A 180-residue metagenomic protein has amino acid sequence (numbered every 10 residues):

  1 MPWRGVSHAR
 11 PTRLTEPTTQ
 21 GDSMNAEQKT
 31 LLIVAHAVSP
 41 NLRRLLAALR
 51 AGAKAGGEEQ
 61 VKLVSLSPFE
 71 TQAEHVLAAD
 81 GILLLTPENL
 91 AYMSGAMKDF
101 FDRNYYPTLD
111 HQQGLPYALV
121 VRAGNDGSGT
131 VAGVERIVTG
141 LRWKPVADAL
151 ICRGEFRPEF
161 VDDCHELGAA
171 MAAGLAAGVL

Functional and structural regions predicted by a protein language model:
N25, G56, Q72, K144-L180: Glycine-rich phosphate/pyrophosphate-binding loop and the adjoining helix
N25-A53: N-terminal beta1-alpha1 ligand-phosphate binding loop
A47-E59, T139-K144: Short helix-loop-beta junction
E59-E70: A short beta-strand-loop structural module common to alpha/beta enzyme folds
P68-P145: Helix-loop-strand module that forms the ligand-binding subsite of alpha/beta enzymes
